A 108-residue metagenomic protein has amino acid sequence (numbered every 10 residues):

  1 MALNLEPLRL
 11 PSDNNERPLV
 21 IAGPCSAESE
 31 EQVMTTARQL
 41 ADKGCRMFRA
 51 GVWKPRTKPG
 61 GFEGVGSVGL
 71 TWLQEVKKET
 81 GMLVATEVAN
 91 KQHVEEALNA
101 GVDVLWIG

Functional and structural regions predicted by a protein language model:
M1-I21: N-terminal amphipathic alpha-helix/helix-capping segment at the start of soluble metabolic enzymes
L19-P24, R46-A50, V84-T86, L105-I107: Hydrophobic faces of well-ordered beta-strands that scaffold small-molecule active sites in alpha/beta enzyme cores
P24-A27, G51-P55, A89-H93: Active-site beta-loop-alpha junctions enriched in small/polar residues
P24-R38, S67-T71: Glycine-rich anion/phosphate-binding loops
E30-R38, K91-G101: Catalytic cores of alpha/beta
T35-V52: Catalytic domains of carbohydrate-active enzymes, especially glycoside hydrolases
R49-V68: Glycine-rich, proline-tolerant flexible connector loops at the mouths of alpha/beta enzymes
E63-V65, G81-V94, V102-G108: Catalytic beta/alpha-barrel core
